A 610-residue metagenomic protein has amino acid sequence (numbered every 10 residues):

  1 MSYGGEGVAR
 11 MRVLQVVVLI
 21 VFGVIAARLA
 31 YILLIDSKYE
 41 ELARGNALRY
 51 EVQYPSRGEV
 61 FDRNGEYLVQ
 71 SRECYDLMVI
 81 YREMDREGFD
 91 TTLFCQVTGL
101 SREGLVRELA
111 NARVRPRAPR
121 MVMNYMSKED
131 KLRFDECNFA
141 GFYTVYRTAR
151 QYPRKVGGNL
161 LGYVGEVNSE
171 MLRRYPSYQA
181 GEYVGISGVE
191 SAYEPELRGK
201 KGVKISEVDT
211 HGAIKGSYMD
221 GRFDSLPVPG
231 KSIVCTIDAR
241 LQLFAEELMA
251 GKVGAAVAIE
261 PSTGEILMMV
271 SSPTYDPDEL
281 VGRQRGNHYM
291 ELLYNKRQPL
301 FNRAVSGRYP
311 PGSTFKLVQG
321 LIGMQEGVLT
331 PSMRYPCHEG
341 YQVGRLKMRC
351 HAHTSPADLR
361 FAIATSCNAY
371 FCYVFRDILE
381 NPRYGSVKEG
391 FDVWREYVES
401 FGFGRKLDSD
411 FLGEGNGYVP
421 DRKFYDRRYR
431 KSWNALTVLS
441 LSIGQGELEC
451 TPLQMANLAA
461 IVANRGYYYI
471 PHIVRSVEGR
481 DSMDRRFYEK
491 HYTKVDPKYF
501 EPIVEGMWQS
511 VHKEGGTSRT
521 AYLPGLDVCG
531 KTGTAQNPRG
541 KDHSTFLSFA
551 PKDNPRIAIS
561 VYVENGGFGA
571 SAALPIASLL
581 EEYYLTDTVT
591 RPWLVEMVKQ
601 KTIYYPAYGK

Functional and structural regions predicted by a protein language model:
M1-Q284, R308, M333, G390-S400 (+4 more regions): Periplasmic/cell-envelope proteins involved in peptidoglycan metabolism and beta-lactam response
S2, D209-I214, Y218-G221, S262-S313 (+2 more regions): Beta-lactam-recognizing serine transpeptidase/beta-lactamase-like catalytic domain environment
